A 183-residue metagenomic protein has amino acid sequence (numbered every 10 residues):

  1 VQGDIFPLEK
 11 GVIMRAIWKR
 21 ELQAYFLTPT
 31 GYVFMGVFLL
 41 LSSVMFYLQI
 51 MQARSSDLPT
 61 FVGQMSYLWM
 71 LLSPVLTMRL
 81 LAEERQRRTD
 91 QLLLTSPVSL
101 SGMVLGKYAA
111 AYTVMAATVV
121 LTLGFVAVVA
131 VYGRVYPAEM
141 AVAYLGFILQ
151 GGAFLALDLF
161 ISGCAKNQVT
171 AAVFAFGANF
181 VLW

Functional and structural regions predicted by a protein language model:
E9-G31: Aromatic- and glycine-rich beta-strand/loop motifs that create alpha-glucan
W18, G36-L39, S73, Y108 (+6 more regions): Residue-level signature of the transmembrane alpha-helical core of multi-pass small-molecule transporters
R20, A24, E83, T95 (+2 more regions): Transmembrane helix-loop junction
P29-Q49, Q64-P74, G177-V181: Hydrophobic alpha-helical transmembrane segments of multi-pass membrane transport/permease proteins
M45-Y47, L58, A110-T170: Secretory targeting signals
F61-E83, T118: Long, hydrophobic alpha-helical segments
L80-A110: Helix-loop-helix units of permease transmembrane domains in multi-pass membrane transporters, especially ABC
